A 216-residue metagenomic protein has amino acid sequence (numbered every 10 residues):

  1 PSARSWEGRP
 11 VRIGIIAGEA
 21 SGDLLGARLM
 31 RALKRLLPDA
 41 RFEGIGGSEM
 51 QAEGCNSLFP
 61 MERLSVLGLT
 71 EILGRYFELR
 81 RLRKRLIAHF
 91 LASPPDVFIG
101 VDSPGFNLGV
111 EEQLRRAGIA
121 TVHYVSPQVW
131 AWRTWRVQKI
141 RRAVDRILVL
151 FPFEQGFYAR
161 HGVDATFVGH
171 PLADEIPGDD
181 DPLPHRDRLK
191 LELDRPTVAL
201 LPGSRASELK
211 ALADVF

Functional and structural regions predicted by a protein language model:
P1-S5: Intrinsic disorder/low-complexity segments
W6-G8, R186, L191-L193: Short, flexible coil/linker segments at domain boundaries that flank nucleotide/cofactor-interacting
R9-R12, P196: Nucleotide donor/acceptor-binding cores
R12-L189, L201-L209: Active-site and donor-binding regions of nucleotide-sugar-utilizing enzymes
L209-A211, V215-F216: Glycine-rich phosphate/diphosphate-binding loop of Rossmann-like nucleotide-binding domains
